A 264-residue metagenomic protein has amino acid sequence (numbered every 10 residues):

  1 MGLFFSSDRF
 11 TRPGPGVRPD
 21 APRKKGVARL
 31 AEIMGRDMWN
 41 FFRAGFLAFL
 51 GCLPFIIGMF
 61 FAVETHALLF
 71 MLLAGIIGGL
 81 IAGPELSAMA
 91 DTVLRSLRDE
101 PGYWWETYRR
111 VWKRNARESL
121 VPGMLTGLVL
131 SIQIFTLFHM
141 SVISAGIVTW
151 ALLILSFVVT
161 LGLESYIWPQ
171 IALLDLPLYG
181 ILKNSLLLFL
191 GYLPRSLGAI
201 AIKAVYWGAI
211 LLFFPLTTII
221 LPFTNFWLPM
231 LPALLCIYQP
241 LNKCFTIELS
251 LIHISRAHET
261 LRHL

Functional and structural regions predicted by a protein language model:
M1-F138, A145-V148, L163-S165, Q170-L251 (+1 more regions): Helix-coil boundary and N-terminal low-complexity module in membrane systems
A151-V158, N225: Small-residue-enriched core segments of transmembrane alpha-helices in multipass membrane transport and channel
I252, E259-L264: Single conserved hydrophobic/aromatic residue that forms the stacking wall/gate of nucleotide- or nucleobase-binding
